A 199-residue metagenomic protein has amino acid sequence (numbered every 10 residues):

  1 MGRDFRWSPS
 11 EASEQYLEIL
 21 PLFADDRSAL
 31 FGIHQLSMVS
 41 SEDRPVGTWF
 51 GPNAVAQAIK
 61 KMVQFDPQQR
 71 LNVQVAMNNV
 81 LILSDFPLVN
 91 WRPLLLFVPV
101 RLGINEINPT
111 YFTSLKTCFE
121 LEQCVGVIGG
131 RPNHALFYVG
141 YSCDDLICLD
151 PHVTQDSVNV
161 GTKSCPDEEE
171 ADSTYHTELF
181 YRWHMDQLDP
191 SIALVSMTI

Functional and structural regions predicted by a protein language model:
G2-I199: Cysteine-dependent deubiquitinase/ubiquitin-like isopeptidase catalytic cores across multiple families
